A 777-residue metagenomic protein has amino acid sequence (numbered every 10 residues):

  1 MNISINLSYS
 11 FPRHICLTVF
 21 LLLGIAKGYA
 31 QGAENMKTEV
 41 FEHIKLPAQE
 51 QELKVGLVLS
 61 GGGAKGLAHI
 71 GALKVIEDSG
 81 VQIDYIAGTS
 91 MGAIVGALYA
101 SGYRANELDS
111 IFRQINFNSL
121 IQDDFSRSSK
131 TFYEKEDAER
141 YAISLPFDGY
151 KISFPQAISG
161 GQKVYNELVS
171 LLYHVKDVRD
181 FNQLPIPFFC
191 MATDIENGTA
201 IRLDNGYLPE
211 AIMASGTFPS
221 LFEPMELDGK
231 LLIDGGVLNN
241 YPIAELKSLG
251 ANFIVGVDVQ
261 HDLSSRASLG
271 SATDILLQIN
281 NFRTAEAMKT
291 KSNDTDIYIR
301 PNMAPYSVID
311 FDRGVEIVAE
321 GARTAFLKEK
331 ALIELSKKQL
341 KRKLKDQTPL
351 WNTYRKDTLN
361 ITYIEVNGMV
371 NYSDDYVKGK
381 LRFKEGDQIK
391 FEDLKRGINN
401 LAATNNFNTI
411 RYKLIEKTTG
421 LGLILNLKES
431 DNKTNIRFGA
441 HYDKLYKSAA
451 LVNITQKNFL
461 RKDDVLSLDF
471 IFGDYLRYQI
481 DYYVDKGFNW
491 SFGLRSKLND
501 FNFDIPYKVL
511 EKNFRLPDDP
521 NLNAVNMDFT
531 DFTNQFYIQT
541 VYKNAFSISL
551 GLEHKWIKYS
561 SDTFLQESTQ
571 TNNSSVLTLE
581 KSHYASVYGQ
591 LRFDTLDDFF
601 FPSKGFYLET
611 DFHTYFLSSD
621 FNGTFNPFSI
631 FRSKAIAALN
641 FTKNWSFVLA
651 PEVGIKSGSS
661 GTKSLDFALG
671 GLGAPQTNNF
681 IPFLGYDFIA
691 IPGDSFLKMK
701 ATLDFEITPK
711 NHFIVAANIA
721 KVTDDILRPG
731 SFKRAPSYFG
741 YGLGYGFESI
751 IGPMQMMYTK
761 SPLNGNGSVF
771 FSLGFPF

Functional and structural regions predicted by a protein language model:
M1-K37, F41, I655: Bacterial Sec-dependent N-terminal signal peptides
Q31-T89, A97-N399, A403-I415, L421 (+1 more regions): Patatin-like phospholipase
A331-Q339, F600-F601, W645-L649, N711: Flexible, glycine/charged-enriched surface loops at secondary-structure junctions
F383-Q388, E392, P729-A735, G746: C-terminal soluble interaction/assembly domains
E392, G397, R411-G589, F593-L596 (+4 more regions): Gram-negative/organellar outer-membrane beta-barrel architecture
F438-A440, S575-L577, S586-I707: C-terminal outer-membrane beta-barrel translocator/porin domains of Gram-negative envelope proteins and their
D704-S737: C-terminal hydrophobic structural anchor segments that stabilize assembly/packing rather than catalytic chemistry
